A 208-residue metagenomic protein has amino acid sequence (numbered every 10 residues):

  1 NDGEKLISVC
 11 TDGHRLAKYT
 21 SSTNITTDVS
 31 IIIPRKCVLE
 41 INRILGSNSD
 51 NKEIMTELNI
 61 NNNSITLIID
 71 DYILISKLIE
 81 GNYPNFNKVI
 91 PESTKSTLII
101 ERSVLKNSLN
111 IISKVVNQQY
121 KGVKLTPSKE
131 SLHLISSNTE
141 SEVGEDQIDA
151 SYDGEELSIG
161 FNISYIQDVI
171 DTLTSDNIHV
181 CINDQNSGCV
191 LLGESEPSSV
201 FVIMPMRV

Functional and structural regions predicted by a protein language model:
N1-T20, N24-I79, T94-V208: DNA polymerase processivity clamps
